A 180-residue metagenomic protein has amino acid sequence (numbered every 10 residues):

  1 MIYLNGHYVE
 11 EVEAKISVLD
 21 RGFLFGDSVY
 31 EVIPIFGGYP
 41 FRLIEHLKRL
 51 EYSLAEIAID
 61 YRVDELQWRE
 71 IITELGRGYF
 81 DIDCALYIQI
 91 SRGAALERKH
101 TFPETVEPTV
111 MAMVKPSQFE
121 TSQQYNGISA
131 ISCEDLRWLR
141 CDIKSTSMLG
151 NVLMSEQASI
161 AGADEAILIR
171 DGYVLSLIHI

Functional and structural regions predicted by a protein language model:
M1-A166, D171-Y173: Conserved alpha/beta cores of soluble small-molecule-handling proteins
I178-I180: Conserved small/polar residues in nucleotide/adenosyl-binding loops
